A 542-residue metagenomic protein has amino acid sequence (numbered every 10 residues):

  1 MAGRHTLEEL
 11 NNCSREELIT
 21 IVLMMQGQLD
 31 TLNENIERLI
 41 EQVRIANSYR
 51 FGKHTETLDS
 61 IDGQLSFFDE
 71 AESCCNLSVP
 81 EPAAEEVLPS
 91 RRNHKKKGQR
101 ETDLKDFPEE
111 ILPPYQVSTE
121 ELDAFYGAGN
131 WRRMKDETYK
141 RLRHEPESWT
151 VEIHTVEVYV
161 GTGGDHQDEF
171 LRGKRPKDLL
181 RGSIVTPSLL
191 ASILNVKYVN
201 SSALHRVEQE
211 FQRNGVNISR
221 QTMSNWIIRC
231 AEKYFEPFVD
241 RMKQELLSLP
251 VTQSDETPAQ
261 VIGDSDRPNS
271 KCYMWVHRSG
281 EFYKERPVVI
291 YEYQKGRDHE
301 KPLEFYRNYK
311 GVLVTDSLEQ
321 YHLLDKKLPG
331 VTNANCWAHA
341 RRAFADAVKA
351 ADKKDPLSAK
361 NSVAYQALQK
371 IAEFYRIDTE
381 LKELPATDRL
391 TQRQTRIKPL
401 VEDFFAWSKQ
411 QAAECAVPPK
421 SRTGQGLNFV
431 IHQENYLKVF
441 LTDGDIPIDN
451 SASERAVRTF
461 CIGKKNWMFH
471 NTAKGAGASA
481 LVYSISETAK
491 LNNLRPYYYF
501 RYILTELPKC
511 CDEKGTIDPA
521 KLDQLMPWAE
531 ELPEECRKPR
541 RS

Functional and structural regions predicted by a protein language model:
M1-R181, M223-S224, Q253-S254, R393-R396 (+1 more regions): Short, flexible loop/hinge motifs at secondary-structure junctions
A2-G3, E8, E101, V158-S542: Catalytic center-proximal scaffold of phosphoryl-transfer enzymes
